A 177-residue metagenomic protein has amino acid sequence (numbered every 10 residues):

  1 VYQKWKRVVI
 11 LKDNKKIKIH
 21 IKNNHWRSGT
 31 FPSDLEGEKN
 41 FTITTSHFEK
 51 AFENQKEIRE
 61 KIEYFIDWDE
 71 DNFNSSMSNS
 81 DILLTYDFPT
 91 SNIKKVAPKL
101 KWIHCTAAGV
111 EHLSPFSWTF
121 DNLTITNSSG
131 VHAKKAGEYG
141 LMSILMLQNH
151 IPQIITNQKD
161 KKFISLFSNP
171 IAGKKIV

Functional and structural regions predicted by a protein language model:
Y2-I82: N-terminal glycine-/charge-rich "phosphate-binding" loop or analogous flexible N-terminal tail
V8, S143-I144, V177: Generic low-polarity alpha-helical segments
N14-K16, N122, A172-K175: Phosphate-coordination loops involved in phosphoryl transfer and adenosine-cofactor binding
T44, D69, P89-T90, P170: Helix N-cap and loop-to-helix transition residues
I62-W68, L83-D87, T156-I164: Short gly/ser/thr-rich secondary-structure transition/capping motifs
N72, S129, S165: Generic anion/oxyanion-binding catalytic loop in active/binding sites
N79-I155, N169: Phosphate/diphosphate ligand-binding glycine-rich loop within oxidoreductases
I155-V177: Glycine-rich NAD(P)-binding loop of Rossmann-like domains
